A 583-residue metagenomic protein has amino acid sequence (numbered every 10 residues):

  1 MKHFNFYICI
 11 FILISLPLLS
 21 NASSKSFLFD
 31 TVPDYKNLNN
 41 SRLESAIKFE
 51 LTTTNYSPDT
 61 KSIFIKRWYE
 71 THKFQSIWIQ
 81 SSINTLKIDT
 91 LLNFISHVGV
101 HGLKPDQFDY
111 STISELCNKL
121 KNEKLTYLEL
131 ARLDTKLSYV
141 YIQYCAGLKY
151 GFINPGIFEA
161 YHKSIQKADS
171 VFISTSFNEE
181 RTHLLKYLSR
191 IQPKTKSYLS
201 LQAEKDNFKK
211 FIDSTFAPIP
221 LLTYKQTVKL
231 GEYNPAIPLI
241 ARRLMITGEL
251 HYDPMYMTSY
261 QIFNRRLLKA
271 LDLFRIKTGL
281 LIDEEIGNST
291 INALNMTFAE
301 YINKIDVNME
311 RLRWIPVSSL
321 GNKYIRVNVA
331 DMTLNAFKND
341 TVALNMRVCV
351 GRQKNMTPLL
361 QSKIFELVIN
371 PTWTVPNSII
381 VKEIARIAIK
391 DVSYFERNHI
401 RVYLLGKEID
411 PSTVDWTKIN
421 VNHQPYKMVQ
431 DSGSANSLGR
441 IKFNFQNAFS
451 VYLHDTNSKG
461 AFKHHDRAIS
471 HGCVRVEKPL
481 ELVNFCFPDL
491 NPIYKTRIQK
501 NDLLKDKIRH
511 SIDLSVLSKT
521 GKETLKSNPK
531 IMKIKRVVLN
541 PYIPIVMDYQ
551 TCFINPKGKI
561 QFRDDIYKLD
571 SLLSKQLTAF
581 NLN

Functional and structural regions predicted by a protein language model:
M1-L28: Bacterial Sec-dependent N-terminal signal peptides
F4-F11, N55-Y56, S81-S82, L86-L91 (+4 more regions): Hydrophobic alpha-helical segments and their boundary regions
I8-I10, S15, V98, I212-T215: Prokaryotic Sec-type signal peptides and long signal-anchor helices with extended Leu/Ile/Val-rich h-regions
I10-P17, F74, N84, I379 (+1 more regions): A generic structural signal for solvent-exposed, polar alpha-helical segments
A22-E70, T135, I142, H162 (+1 more regions): Well-ordered beta-sheet/strand-loop patches within structured domains
S24-A168: Cationic-aromatic interfacial patches
Y150-N154, A168-I191, S197, A270: A sensor for short, sequence-defined functional sites
